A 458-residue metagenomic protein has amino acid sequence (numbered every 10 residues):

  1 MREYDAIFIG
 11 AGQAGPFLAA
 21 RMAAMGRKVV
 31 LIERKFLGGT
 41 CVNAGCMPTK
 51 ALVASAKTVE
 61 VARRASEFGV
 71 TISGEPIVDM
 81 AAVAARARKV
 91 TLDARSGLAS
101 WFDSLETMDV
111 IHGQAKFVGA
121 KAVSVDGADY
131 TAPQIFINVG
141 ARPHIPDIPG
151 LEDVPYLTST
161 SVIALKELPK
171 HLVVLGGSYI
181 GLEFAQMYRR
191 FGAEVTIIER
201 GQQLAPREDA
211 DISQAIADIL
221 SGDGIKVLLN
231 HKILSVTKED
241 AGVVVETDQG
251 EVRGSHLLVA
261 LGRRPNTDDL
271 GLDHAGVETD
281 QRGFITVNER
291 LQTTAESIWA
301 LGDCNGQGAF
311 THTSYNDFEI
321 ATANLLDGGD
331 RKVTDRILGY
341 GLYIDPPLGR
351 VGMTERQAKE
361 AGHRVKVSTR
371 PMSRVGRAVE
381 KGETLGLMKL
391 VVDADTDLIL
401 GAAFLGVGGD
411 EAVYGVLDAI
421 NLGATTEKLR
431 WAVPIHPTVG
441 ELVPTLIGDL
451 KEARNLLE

Functional and structural regions predicted by a protein language model:
R2-Y4, Q13, R21-R27, I32-L168 (+8 more regions): Glycine-rich flavin
I7-I9, A115, Y130-G140, V174-L175 (+4 more regions): Short hydrophobic core segments
I7-K35, T40, M47, A51-T58 (+2 more regions): Flexible, glycine-rich terminal cap/loop adjacent to redox cofactors in electron-transfer oxidoreductases
I9, M25, I32-F36, P155 (+10 more regions): Residues forming the flavin
G15, S178-G181, S314: Catalytic nucleophile loop
C46, V139-I198, V227, D273-A275 (+1 more regions): Glycine-rich dinucleotide-binding loop and its adjacent helix/turn
E152-P169, E251-D327: FAD-site-proximal beta/loop scaffold in flavoenzymes
